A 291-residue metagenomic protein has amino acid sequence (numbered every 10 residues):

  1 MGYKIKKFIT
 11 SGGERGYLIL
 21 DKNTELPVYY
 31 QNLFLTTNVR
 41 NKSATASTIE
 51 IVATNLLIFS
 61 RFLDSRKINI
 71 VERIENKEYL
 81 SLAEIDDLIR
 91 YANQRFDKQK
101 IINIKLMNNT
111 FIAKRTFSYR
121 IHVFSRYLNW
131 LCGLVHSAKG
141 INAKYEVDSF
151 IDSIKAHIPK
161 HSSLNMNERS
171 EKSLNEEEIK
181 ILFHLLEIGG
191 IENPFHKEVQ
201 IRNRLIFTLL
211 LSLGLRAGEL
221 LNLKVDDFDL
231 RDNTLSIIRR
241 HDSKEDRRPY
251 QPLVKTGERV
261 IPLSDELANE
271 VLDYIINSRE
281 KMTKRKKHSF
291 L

Functional and structural regions predicted by a protein language model:
M1-S47, A53, L57: Basic/aromatic DNA-contact patch characteristic of tyrosine site-specific recombinases
Q31-S47, L56-S163, G189-N193: N-terminal core-binding DNA-recognition domain of tyrosine recombinases/integrases
N41, T116, E171, F195-V199 (+2 more regions): Residue-level marker of regulatory loop/turn positions in helix-turn-helix DNA-binding domains and in histidine
G133-S137, L210-T234: Short, charged phosphate-coordinating catalytic segments
A156-L185, D246-D265, M282-H288: DNA breakage-rejoining catalytic core of tyrosine-based enzymes
H184-A217: Basic, Lys/Arg- and aromatic-enriched nucleic-acid-binding interface segment
L223-E270, E280: Conserved tyrosine-mediated DNA breakage-rejoining catalytic core shared by Y-recombinases
N269, D273-L291: Acidic, metal/cofactor-coordinating or nucleic-acid-engaging core segments within structured domains
